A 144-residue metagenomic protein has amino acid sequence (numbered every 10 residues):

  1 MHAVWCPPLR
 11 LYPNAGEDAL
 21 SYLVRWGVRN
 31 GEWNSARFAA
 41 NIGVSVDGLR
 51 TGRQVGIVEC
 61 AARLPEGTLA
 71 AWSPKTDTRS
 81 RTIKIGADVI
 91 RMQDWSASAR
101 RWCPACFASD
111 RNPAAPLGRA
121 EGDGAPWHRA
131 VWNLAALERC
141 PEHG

Functional and structural regions predicted by a protein language model:
M1-R119, P126, V131: A structured, charge-rich N-terminal accessory region that forms the first stable segment of a protein and links
S98, A135, E142: Flanking scaffold residues of small Cys/His-coordinated metal-binding clusters
F107, P141-G144: Cys/His-coordinated zinc-binding microdomains
